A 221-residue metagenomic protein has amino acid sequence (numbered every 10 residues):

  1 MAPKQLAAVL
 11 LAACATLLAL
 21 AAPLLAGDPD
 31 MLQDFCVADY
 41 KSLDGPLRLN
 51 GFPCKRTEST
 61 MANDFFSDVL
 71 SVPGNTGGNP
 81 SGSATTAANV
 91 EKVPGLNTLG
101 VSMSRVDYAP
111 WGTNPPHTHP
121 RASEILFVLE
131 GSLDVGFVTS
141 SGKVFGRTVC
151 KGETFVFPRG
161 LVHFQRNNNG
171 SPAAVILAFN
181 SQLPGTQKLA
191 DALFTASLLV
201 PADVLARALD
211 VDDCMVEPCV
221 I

Functional and structural regions predicted by a protein language model:
A2-K4, M31-Y40, G51, K143 (+2 more regions): Double-stranded beta-helix
K4-S104, A208, D213-I221: A short, N-terminal "cap"/entry segment at the start of jelly-roll beta-barrel domains of the cupin/DSBH fold
A15-L17, A22-L25, P110-T113, S132-L133 (+4 more regions): Conserved beta-strand elements of beta-rich interaction domains across eukaryotes, especially beta-propellers
K92-G95, P116-H117, E124, E153 (+1 more regions): Beta-strand elements of modular eukaryotic interaction domains
L96-T98, T139-G160: Short acidic-glycine-tyrosine-enriched beta hairpin
S104-D107, I125-V128, D134-G136, F155-F157 (+2 more regions): Structural recognition of the beta-strand scaffold that forms the well-ordered cores of secreted hydrolase catalytic
A109-T113, H119-S141, K151: Glycine- and acidic-residue-biased ligand/ion/polar-headgroup-sensing regions
N114-T118, V135-F137, R147-T148, F157 (+1 more regions): Short beta-strand His + acidic residue motifs that chelate non-heme Fe in jelly-roll/DSBH and cupin folds
